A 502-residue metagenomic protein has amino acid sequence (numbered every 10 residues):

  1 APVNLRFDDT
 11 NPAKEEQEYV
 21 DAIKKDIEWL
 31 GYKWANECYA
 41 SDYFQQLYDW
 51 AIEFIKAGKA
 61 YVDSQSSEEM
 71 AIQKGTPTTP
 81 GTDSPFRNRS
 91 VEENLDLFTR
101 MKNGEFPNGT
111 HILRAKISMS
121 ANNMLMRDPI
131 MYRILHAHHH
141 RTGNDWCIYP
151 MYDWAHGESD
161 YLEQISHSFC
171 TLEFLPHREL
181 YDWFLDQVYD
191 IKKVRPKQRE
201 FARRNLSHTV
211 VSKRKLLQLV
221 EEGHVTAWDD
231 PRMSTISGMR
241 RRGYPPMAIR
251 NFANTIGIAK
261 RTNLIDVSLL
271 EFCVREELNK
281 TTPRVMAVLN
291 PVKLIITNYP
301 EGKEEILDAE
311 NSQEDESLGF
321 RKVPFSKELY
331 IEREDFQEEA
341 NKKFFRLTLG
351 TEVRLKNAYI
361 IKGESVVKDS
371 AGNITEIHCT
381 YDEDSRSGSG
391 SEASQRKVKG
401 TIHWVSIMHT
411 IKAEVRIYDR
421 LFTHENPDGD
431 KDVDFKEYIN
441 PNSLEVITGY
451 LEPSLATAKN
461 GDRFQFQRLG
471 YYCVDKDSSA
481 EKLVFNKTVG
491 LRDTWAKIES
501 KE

Functional and structural regions predicted by a protein language model:
A1: Histidine-anchored nucleotide/phosphate-binding helix
L5, D9-N11, Y39, A57-L216 (+3 more regions): Active-site cores that bind ATP or allylic diphosphates and position pyrophosphate for catalysis
R6-K14, N36-Q45, E68, A202-N205 (+3 more regions): Conserved short loop/turn motifs at secondary-structure junctions
Y19-F44, W50-A51, G58-Y61: A glycine-rich helix N-cap at a beta->alpha junction
A22-E28, R204-A227: Flexible glycine/proline-rich, aromatic-decorated loop/lid segments
Y161-S166, D230-I236: Flexible glycine/proline-enriched surface loops and loop-helix/loop-strand junctions
F174-R178, D182-F184, M247-R250, N254-G257 (+1 more regions): Core subunits and conserved enzymes of cellular information-processing and envelope-translocation systems across
T209-Q218, I236-N254, Y299: Core structural elements
